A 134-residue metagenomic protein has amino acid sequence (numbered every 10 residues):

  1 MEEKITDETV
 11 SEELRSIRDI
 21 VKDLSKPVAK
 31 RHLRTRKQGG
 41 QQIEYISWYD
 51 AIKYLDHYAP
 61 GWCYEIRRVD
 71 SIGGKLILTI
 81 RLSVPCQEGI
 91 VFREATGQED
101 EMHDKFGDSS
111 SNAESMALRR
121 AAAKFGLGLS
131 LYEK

Functional and structural regions predicted by a protein language model:
M1-I43: N-terminal, Lys/Arg- and Ser/Thr-rich interaction peptides
I46-K134: Positively charged, aromatic-enriched nucleic acid-contacting surfaces
